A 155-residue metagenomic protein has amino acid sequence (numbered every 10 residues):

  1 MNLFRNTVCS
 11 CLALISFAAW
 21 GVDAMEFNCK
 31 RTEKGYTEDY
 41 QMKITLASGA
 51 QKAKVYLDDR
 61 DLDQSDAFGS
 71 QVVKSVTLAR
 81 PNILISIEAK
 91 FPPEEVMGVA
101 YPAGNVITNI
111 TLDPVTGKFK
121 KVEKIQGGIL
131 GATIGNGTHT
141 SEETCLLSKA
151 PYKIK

Functional and structural regions predicted by a protein language model:
M1-C11: Bacterial N-terminal signal peptides that target proteins for export
T7-C9, F27, E143: Secreted/extracellular small peptides and ectodomain modules produced from precursors
S16-G21: N-terminal signal peptide c-region/cleavage motif recognized by signal peptidases
D23-D58, A89-L112: Short, solvent-exposed loop/hinge segments that bridge or flank secondary-structure elements
K43-Q71, K118-G127: N-terminal glycine/threonine-rich, aromatic-flanked beta-hairpin/loop signature
S70-P102: Mature extracytoplasmic domains of secretory-pathway proteins
E123-K155: Edge beta-strand at a domain terminus
